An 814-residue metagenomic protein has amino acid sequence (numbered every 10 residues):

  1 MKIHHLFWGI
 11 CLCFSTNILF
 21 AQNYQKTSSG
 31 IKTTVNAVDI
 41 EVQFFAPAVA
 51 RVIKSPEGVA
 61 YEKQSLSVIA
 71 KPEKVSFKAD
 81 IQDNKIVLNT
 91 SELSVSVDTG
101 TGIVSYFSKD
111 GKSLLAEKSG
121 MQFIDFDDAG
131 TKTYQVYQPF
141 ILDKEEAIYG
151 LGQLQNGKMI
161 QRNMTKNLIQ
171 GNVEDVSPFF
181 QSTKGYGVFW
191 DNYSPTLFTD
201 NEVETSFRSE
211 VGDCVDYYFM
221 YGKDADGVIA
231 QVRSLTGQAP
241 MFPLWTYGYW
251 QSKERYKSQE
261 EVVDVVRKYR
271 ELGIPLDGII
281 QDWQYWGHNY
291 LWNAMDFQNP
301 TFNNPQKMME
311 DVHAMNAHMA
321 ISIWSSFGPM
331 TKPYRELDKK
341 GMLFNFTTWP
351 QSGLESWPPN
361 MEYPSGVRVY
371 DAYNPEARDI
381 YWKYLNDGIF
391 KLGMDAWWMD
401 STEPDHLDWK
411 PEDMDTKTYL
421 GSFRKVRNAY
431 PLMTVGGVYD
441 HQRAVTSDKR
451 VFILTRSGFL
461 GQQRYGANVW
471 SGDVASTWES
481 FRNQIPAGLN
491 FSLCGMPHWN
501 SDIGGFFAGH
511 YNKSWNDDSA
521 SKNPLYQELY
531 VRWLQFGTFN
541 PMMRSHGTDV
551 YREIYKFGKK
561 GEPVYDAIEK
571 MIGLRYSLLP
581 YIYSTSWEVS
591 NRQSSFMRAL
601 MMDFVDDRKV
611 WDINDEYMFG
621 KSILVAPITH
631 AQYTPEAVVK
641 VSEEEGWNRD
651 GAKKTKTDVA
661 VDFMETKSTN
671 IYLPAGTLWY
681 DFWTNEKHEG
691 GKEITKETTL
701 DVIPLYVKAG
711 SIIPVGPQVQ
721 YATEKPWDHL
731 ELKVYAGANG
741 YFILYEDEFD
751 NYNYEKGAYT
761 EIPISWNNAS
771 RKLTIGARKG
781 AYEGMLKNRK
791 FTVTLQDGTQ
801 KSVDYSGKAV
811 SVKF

Functional and structural regions predicted by a protein language model:
I3-H4, F20-T246, S252-E254, Q259-R267 (+9 more regions): N-terminal accessory segment at the very beginning of proteins
W8-N17: Bacterial N-terminal signal peptides
P240-S252, P358-V369: N-terminal small/glycine-rich loop or linker at the start of catalytic domains across soluble metabolic enzymes
S258-E271, R378-N386: Short, acidic/polar
D277-I568, D603-V605, I613: Aromatic- and carboxylate-enriched substrate-binding clefts and catalytic-loop regions of carbohydrate-active enzymes
Y439-V451, G458-W470, F491-S501, F506-S770 (+3 more regions): Catalytic core of carbohydrate-active enzymes
